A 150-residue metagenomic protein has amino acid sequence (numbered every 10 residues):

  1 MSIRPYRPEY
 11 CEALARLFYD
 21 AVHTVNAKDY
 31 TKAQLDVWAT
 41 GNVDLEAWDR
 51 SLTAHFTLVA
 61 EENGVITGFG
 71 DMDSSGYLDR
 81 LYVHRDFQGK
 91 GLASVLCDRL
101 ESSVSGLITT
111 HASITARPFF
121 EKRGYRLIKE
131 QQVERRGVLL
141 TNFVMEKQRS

Functional and structural regions predicted by a protein language model:
S2-R16: A short beta-loop-alpha structural element at the N-terminal edge of CoA-dependent acyl/N-acetyltransferase catalytic
A15, Y19-E46: Conserved GNAT-fold acetyl-CoA-binding loop/helix
V43-V59, Y77: A short helix-loop-beta-strand connector motif used in the catalytic cores of GNAT acetyltransferases and, in some
V59, V65-Y82: Conserved beta-strand in the GNAT
V83, G89-S102: Conserved acetyl-CoA-binding loop-helix of GNAT-fold acetyltransferases
S94, I114-V133, V138-L139: Conserved active-site alpha-helix within GNAT-family acetyltransferase domains
S103-T115: Conserved GNAT acetyl-CoA-binding A-motif
T115, L140-S150: Terminal substrate-recognition subdomain of acyl/acetyltransferases
